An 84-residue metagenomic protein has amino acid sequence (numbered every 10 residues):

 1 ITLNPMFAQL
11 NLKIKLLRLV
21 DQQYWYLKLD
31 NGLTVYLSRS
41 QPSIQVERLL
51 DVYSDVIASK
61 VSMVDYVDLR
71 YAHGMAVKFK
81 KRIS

Functional and structural regions predicted by a protein language model:
I1-S84: Charged, solvent-exposed interaction patches on well-folded alpha/beta domains that mediate macromolecular contacts
